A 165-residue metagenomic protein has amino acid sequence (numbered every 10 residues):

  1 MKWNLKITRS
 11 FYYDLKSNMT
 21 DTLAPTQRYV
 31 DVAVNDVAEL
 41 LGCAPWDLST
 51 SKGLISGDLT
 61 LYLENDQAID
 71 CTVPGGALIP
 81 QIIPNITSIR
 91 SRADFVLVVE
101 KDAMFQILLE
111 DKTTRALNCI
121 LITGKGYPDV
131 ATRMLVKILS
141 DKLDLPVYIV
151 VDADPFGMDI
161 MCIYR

Functional and structural regions predicted by a protein language model:
M1-P146, P155-R165: Nucleic-acid enzyme cleavage-core boundary/entry regions
